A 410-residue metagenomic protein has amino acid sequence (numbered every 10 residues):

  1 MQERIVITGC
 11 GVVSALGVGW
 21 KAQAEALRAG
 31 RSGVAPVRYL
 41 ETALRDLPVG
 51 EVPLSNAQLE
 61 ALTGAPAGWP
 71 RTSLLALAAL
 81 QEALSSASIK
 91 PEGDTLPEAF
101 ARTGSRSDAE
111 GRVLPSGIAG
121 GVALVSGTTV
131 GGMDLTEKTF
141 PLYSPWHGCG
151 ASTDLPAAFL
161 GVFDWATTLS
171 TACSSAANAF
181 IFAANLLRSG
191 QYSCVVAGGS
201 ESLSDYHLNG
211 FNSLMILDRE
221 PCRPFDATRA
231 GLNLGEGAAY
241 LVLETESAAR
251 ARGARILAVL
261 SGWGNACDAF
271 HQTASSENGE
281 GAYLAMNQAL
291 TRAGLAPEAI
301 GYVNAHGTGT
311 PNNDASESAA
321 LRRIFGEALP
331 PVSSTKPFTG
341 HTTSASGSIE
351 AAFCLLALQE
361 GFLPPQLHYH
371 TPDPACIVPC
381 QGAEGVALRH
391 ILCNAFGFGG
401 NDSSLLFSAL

Functional and structural regions predicted by a protein language model:
M1-A65, T128, S247-V259, A352-Q366 (+1 more regions): ACP-dependent fatty acid/polyketide chain-elongation machinery
M1-Q2, P36-A78, L84, F100 (+6 more regions): Conserved catalytic cysteine-centered active-site region of acyl-thioester-dependent Claisen-condensing enzymes
R4-T8, R31-V37, L217, P221-A293 (+1 more regions): Condensing-enzyme catalytic core mediating Claisen C-C bond formation in acyl metabolism
G9, L27, L80, L124 (+10 more regions): Conserved small-residue
L47-G50, D134-K138, S202-R223, N265-L284 (+3 more regions): Active-site-adjacent elements of ketosynthase-type condensing enzymes
L75-S88, G150-T153, T245-E246, N278-G294 (+3 more regions): Short, well-ordered amphipathic alpha-helical segments that serve as non-catalytic structural scaffolds within diverse
L77-S88, E92-D94, L160, A166-G199 (+3 more regions): Active-site-proximal alpha-helical scaffold in enzymes
Q81-G93, G111-G120, F159, A248-R255 (+2 more regions): Phosphate/pyrophosphate-binding loops at sites that engage ATP/ADP/AMP, CoA/4′-phosphopantetheine, polyphosphate
